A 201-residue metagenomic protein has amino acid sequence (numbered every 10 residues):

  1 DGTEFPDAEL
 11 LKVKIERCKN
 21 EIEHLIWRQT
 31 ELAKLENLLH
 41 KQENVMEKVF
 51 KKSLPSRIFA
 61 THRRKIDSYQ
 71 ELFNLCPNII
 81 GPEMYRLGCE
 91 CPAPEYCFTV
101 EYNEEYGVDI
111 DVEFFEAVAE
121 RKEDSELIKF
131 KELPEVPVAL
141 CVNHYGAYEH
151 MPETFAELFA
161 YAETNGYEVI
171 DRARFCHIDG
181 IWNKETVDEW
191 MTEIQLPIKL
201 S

Functional and structural regions predicted by a protein language model:
E4-S201: A solvent-exposed interaction/effector surface
